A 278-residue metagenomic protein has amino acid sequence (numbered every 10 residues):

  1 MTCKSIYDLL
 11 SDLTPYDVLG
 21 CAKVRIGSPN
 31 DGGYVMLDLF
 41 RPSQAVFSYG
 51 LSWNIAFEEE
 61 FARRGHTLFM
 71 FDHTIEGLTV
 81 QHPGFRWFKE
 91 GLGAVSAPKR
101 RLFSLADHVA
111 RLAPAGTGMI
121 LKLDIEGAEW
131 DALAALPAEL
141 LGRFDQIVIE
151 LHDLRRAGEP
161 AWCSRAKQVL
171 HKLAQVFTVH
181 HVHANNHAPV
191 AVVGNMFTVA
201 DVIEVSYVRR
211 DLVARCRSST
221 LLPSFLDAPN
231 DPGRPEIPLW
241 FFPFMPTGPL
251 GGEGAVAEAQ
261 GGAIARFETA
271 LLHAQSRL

Functional and structural regions predicted by a protein language model:
M1-L278: Phosphate/nucleotide-binding beta-alpha loop and adjacent structural elements of enzyme active sites
